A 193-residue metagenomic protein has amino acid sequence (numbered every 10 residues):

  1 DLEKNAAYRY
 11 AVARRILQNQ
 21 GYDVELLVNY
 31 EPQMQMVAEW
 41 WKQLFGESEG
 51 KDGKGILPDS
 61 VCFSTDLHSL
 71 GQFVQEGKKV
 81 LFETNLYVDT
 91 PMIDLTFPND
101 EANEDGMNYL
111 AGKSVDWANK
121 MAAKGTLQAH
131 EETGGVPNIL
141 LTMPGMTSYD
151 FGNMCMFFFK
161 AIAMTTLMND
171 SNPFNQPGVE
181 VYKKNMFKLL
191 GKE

Functional and structural regions predicted by a protein language model:
D1, W117, M121-K124, E132-K184: Short alpha-helices
D1-E83, N175-E193: Active-site phosphate/pyrophosphate-binding segments
A7-Y10, R14, Q18, Q43 (+4 more regions): N-proximal short alpha-helices
Y22-V28, D52-I56, D105-G112, I139-P144 (+1 more regions): Glycine- and acidic
Q35, G46-D52, A102-M107, G145-S148: Generic detector of short, locally flexible boundary/turn motifs and exposed helical patches
G46-G50, Q75-K78, V88, L127-G135 (+4 more regions): Hydrophobic alpha-helix feature that most strongly marks membrane-spanning transmembrane helices and their immediate
D59-M146: Helicase-primase coupling helices
S69-L70, L95-N99, F151, C155 (+2 more regions): Short alpha-helical interface elements
